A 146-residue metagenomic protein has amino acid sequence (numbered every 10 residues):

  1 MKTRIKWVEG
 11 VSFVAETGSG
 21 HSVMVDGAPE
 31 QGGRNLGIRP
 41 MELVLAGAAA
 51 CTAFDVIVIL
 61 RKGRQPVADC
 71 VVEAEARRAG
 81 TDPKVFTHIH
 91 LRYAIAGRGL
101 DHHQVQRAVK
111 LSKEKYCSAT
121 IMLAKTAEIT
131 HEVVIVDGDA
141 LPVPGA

Functional and structural regions predicted by a protein language model:
M1-A46, I57-A146: Extended beta-strand/beta-hairpin segments
F54: Short glycine/serine/threonine-rich phosphate/pyrophosphate-binding segments that cradle anionic phosphate groups
